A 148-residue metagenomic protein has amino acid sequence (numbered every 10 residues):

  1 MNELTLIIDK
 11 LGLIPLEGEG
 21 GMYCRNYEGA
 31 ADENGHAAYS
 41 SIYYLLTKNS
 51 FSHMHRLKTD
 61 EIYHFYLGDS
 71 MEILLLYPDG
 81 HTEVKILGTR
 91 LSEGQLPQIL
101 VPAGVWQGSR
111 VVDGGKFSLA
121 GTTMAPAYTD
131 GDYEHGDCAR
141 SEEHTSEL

Functional and structural regions predicted by a protein language model:
M1-L100, G108-S109, G114-F117, T122 (+3 more regions): Non-catalytic, conserved peripheral segments adjacent to functional cores
